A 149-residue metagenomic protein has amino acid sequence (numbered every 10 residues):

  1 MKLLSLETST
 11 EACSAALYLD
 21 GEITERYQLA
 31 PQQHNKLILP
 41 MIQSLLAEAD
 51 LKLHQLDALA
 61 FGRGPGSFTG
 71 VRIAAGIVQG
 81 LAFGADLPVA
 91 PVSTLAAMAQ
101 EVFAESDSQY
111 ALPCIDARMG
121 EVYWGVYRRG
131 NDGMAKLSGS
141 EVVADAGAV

Functional and structural regions predicted by a protein language model:
M1-R63: N-terminal beta-alpha supersecondary unit
E11, G64-P65, A117-G120: Short glycine-rich anion-binding loops that position phosphate/pyrophosphate groups of nucleotides and phosphorylated
D20-E22, D86, S108: A generic structural signal for alpha->beta connector loops
I42, I77-L81, M98-V102: Buried hydrophobic packing segments
A60-T94: DPxDG-like acidic metal-binding loop motif
P88-V149: Surface "functional belts" at beta-alpha junctions
